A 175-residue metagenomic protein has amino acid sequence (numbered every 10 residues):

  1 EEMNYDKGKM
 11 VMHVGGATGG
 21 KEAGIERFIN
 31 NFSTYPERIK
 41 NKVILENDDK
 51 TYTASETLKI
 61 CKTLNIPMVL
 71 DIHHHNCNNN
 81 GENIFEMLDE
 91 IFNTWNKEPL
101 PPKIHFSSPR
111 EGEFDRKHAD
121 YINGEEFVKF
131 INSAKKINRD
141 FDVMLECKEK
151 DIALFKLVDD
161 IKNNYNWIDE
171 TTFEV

Functional and structural regions predicted by a protein language model:
E1-T63, P67: Active-site acidic/histidine proton-transfer and metal-coordination neighborhood in alpha/beta enzyme cores
M12-V14, I25, P36-I39, H73-H75 (+2 more regions): A generic short-segment signal for beta-strand/edge and adjacent turn/coil regions
V14-T18, N47-T51, I72-N76, S108-G112 (+1 more regions): Active-site-proximal loop/turn and secondary-structure-junction residues that shape catalytic pockets, frequently
L45, L70, L145: Active-site flanking residues adjacent to catalytic metal/cofactor-binding acidic residues
I66, C77-V175: Histidine-acidic metal/acid-base catalytic patches
